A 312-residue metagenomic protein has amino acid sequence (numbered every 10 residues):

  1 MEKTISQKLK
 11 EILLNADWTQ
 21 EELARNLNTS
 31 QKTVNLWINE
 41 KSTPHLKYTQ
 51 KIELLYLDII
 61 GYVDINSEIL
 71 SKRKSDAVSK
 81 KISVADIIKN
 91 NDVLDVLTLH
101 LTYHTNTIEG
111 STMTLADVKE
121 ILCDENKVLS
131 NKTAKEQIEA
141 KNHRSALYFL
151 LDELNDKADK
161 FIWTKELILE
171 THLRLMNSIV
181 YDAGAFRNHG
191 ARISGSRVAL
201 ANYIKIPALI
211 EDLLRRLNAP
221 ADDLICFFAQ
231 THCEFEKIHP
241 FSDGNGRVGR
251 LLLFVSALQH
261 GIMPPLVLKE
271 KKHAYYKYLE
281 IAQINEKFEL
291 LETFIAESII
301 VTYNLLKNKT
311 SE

Functional and structural regions predicted by a protein language model:
M1-D243, R247-E312: FIC/Doc superfamily catalytic core
